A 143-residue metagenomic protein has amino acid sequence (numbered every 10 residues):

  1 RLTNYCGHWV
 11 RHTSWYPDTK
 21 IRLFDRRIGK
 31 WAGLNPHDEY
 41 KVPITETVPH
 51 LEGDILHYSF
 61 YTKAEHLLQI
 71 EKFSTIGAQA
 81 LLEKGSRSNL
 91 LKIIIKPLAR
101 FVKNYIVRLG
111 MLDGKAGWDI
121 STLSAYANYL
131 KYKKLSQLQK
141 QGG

Functional and structural regions predicted by a protein language model:
R1-G142: Catalytic-site signature of metal-activated, phosphate-bearing donor transferases, centered on the GT-A/GT-A-like
